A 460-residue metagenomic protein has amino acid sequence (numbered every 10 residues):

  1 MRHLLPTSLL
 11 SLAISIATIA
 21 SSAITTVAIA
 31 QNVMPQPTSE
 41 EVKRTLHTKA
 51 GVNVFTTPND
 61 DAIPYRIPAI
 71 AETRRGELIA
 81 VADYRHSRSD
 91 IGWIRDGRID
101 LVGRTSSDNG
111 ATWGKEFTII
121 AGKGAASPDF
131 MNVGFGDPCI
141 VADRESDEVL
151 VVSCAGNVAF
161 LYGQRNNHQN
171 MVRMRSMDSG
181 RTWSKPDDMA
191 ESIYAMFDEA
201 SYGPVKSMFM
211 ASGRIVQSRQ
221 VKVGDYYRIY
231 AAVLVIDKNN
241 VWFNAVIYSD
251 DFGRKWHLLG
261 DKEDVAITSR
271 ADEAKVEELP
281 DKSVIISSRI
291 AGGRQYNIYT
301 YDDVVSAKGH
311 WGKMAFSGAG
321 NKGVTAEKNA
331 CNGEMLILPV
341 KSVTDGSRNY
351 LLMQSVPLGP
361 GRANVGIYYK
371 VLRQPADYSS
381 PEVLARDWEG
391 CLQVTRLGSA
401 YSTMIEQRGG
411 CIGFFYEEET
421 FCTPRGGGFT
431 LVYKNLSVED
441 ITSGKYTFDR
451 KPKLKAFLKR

Functional and structural regions predicted by a protein language model:
M1-P6: Positively charged n-region of N-terminal signal peptides that target proteins for export
S8-T25: Bacterial N-terminal signal peptides
A20-Q36: Bacterial Sec-dependent signal peptides at the C-terminal "C-region" and cleavage site
V33-R460: Asp-box/BNR beta-propeller blade signature and adjacent active/binding-site loops in extracellular glycan-interacting
